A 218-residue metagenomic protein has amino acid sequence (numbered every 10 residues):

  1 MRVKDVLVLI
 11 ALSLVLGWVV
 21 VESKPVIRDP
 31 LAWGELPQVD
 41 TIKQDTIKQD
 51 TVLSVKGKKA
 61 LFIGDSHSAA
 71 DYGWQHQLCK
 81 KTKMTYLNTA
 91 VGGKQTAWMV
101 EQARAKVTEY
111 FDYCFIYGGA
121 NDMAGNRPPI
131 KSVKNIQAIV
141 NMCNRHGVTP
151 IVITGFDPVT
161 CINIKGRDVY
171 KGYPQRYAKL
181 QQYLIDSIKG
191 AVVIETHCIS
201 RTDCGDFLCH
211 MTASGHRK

Functional and structural regions predicted by a protein language model:
M1-L12: N-terminal Sec-pathway targeting helices
V21-Y110, I185: Serine-esterase "nucleophile elbow" of acetyl-processing enzymes
K59-I63, T85-A90, Y113-G118, P150-T154 (+1 more regions): Structural recognition of the beta-strand scaffold that forms the well-ordered cores of secreted hydrolase catalytic
Q75, W98-N135, I151-V152, F156-C161: Oxyanion-hole/transition-state-stabilizing segment in secreted/luminal serine hydrolases and related acyltransferases
Y86, M99, C204-K218: Histidine-centered active-site loop/cap adjacent to the catalytic His in serine esterases/O-acetyl transfer systems
Y117-N121, V140-A178: Active-site segments of SGNH/GDSL-like serine hydrolases that catalyze O-acetyl group transfer/hydrolysis on lipids
P129-Q137, P174-L180: Charged helix-capping and loop-helix junction motifs
T160-C198, A213: Substrate-gating cap/lid alpha-helix
